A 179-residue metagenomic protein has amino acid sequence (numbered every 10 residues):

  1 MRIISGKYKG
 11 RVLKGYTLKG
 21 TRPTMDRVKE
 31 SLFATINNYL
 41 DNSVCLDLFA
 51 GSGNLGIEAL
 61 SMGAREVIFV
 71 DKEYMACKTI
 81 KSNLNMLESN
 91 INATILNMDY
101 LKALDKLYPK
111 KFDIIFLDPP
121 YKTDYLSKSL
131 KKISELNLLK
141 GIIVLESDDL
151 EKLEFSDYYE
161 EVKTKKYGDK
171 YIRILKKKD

Functional and structural regions predicted by a protein language model:
M1-D179: Class I S-adenosyl-L-methionine-dependent methyltransferase catalytic core
